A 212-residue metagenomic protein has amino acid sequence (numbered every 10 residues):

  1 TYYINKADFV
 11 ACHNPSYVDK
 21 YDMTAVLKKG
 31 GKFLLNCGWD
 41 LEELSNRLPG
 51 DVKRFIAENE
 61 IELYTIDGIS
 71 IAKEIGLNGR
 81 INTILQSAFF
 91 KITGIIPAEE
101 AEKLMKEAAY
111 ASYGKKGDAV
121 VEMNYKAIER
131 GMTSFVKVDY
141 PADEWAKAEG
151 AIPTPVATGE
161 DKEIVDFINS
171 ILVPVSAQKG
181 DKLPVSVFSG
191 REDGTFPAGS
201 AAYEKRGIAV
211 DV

Functional and structural regions predicted by a protein language model:
T1-V10: Anionic-ligand anchoring segments at beta-strand to alpha-helix junctions in alpha/beta enzyme folds, i.e., glycine
H13-N14, N36: Short, well-ordered coil/turn residues at beta-beta hairpins and beta-strand->alpha-helix junctions within
V18-K20, L41-E42, T93: Short glycine-rich, flexible loops that bind phosphorylated cofactors or substrates
D19, N36, K116: Residues forming the flavin
T24-L63: ADP-ribose/adenylate-binding Rossmann-like module
R47-S112: Short alpha-helices
A101-E102, G114-V212: Ferredoxin-type iron-sulfur electron-transfer modules and their immediate structural context
